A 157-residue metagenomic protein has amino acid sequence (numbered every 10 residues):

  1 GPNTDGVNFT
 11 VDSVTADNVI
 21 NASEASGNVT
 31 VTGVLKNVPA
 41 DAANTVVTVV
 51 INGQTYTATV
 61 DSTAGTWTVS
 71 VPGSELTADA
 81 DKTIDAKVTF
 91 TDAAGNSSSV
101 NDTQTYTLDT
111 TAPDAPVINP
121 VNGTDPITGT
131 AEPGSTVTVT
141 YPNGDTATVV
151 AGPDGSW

Functional and structural regions predicted by a protein language model:
G1-W157: Ser/Thr-rich low-complexity repeats and stalk/linker segments
